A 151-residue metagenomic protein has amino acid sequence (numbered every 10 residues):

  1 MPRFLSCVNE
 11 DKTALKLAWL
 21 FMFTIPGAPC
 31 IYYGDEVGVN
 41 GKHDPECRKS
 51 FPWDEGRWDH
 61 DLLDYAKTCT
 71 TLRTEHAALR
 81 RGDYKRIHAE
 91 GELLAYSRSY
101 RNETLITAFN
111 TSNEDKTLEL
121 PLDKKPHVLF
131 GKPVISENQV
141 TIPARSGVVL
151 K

Functional and structural regions predicted by a protein language model:
M1-K151: Active-site and adjacent substrate-binding regions of carbohydrate-active enzymes
